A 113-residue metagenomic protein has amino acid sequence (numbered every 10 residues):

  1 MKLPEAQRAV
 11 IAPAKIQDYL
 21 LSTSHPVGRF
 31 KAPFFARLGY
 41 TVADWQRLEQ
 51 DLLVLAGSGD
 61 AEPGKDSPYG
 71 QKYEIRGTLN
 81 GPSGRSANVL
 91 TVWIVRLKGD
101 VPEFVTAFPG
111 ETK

Functional and structural regions predicted by a protein language model:
M1-G77: Compact soluble domain cores
K65, G70-K113: Short, compact, well-ordered microdomains
